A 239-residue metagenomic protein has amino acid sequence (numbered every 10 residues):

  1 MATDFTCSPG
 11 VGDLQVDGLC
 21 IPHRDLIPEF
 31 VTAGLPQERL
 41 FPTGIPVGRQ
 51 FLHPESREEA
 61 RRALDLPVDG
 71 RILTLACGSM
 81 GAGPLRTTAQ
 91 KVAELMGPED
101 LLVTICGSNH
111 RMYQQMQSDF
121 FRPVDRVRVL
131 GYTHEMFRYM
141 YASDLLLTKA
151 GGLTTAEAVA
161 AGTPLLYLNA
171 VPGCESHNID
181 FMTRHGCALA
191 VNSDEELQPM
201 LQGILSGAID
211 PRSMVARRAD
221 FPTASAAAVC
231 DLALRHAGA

Functional and structural regions predicted by a protein language model:
F5-G18: Membrane-proximal helix-turn-helix segments that form the acceptor-binding/catalytic region of lipid-linked
D17-M80, S108-M112: A nucleotide-sugar donor-handling region in carbohydrate enzymes
R57-E59, L66-A142: Donor-nucleotide binding loops and adjacent catalytic segments primarily of GT-B fold Leloir glycosyltransferases
Y141-G151: Acidic donor-binding loop of glycosyltransferase active sites
L146-T148, P164-G173: Short hydrophobic beta-strand element within catalytic cores of glycosyltransferases and related nucleotide-activated
R184-G186, N192-I209: C-terminal "capping" alpha-helix adjacent to the active site of nucleotide-linked donor transferases in cell-envelope
D210-T223: A short, well-ordered alpha-helix in the C-terminal region of glycosyltransferases
D220-A239: C-terminal alpha-helical cap of glycosyltransferases
